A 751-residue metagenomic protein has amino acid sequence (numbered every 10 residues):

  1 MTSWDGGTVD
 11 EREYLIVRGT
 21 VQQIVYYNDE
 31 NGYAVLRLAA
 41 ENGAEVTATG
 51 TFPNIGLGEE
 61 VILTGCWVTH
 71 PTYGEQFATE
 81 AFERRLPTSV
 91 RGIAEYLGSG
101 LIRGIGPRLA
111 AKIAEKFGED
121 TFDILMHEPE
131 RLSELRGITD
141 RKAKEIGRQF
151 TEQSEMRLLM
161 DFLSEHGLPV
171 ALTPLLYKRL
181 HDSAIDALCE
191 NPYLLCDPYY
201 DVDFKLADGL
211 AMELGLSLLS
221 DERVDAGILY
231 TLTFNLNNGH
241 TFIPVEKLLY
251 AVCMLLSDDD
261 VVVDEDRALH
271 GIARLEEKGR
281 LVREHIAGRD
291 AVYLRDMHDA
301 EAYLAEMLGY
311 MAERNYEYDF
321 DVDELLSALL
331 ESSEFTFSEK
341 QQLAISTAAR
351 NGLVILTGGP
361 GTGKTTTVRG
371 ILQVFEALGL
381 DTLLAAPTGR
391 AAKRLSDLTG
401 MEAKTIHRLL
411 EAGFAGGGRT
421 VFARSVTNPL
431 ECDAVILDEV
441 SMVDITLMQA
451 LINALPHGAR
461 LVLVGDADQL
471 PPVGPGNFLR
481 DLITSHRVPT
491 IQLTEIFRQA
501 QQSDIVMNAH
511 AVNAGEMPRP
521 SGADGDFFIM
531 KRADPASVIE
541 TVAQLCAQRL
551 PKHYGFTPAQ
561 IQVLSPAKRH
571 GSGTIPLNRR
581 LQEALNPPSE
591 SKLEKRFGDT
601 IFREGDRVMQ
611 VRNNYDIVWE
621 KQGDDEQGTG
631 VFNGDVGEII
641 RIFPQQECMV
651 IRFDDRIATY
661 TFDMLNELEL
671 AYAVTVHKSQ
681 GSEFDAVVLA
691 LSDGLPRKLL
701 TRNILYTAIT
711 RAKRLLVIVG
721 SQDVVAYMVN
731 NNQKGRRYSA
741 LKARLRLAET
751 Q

Functional and structural regions predicted by a protein language model:
R12, Y33-E41, T47-A48, G56-G288 (+5 more regions): Accessory alpha-helical DNA-binding modules that contact the DNA backbone or grooves
E13-N28, G65, V636-I640: Structural detector for short beta-strands of small beta-barrel domains
Y27-L38, Q645-V650: Short aromatic-glycine-enriched beta-strand elements
G58-E60, G605, G634: Loop/turn positions that initiate beta-strands
S164, T233-N237, R280-L343: Pre-P-loop entry segment of helicase/translocase ATPase cores
F242, Q342-I345, R350-D524: ASCE P-loop NTPase helicase motor core
A467-T629, I640: Conserved helicase motor core of P-loop NTPases
Q622, N633-Q751: C-terminal accessory regions
